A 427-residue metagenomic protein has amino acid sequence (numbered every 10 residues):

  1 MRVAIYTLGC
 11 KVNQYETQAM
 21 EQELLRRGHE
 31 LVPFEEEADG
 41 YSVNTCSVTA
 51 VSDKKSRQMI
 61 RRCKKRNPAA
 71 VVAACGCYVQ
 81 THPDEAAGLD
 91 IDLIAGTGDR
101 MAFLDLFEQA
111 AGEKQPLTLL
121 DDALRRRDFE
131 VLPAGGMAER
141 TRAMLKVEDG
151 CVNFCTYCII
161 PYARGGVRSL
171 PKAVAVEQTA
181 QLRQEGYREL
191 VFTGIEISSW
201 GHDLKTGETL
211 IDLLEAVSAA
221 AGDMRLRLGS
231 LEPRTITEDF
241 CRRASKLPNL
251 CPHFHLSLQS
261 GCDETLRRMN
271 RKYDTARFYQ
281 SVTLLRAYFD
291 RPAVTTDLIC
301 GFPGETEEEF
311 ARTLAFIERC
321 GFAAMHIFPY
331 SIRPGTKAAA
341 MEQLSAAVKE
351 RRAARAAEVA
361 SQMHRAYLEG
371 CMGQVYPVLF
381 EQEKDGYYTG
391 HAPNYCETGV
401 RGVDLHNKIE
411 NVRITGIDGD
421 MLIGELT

Functional and structural regions predicted by a protein language model:
M1-W200, D239, A244, L250 (+8 more regions): Proteins enriched for Cys/Gly/acidic motifs involved in redox and nucleic-acid/cofactor modification
R2, E189, R225-R227, H253-H255 (+4 more regions): Residues at or immediately flanking beta-strands
S47-S52, Y187-A220, L231-D239, L266 (+1 more regions): Conserved glycine-rich "GG(E/T)P / GGGxP" loop and the immediately following alpha-helix in the radical SAM core
A73-A74, L226-G229: Short catalytic-loop micro-motif centered on adjacent basic/acidic residues
P83, G194-L204, T235-D239, L258-M269 (+5 more regions): Flexible glycine/acidic-rich beta-alpha junction loops that bind and position SAM and/or redox cofactors in anaerobic
A175, F192, L228, L256 (+5 more regions): Conserved, mostly hydrophobic/aromatic
Q184, I211-L226, T237-T296: Radical SAM/AdoMet-radical enzyme domain recognition
A339-T427: Terminal RNA-binding accessory module
